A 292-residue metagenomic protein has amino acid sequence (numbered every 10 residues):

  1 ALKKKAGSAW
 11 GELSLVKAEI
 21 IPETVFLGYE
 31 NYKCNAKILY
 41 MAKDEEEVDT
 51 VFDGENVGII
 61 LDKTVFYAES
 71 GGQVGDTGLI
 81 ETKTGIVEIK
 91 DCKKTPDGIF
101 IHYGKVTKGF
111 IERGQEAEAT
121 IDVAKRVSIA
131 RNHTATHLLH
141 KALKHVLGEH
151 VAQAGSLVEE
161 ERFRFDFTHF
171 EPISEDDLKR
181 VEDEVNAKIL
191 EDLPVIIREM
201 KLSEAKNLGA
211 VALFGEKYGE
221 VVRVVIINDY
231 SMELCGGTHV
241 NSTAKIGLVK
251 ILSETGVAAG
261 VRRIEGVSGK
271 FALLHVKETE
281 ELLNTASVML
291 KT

Functional and structural regions predicted by a protein language model:
A1-T292: A glycine- and charged-residue-rich anion-binding loop/surface
